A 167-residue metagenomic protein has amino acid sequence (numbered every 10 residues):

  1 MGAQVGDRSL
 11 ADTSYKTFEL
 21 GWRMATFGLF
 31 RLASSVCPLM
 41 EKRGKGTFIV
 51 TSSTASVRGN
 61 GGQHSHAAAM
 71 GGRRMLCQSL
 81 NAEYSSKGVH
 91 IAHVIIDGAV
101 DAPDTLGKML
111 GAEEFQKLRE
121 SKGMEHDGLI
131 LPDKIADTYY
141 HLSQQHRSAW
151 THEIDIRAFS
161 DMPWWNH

Functional and structural regions predicted by a protein language model:
M1-G2, A25, V50, A92: Rossmann-fold scaffold of SDR-type NAD(P)-dependent oxidoreductases
A3-E19, G62-S65: Conserved mid-core segment of classical short-chain dehydrogenase/reductases
A11-F30, I49, R73: Catalytic Tyr-X3-Lys loop
M24-K42, A82: Amphipathic alpha-helical dimer-interface segment in Rossmann-like NAD(P)H-dependent oxidoreductases
M40, R58, S79-V89: Active-site-adjacent segment of SDR/Rossmann-fold oxidoreductases
S53: Residue(s) in the substrate-gating loop at a strand-loop-helix junction that position the organic substrate next
G59-A68, S79: Active-site loop-to-helix junction immediately N-terminal to the catalytic Tyr of the SDR YXXXK motif in Rossmann-fold
S86-V89, H93-G98, A112-H167: C-terminal helical subdomain
